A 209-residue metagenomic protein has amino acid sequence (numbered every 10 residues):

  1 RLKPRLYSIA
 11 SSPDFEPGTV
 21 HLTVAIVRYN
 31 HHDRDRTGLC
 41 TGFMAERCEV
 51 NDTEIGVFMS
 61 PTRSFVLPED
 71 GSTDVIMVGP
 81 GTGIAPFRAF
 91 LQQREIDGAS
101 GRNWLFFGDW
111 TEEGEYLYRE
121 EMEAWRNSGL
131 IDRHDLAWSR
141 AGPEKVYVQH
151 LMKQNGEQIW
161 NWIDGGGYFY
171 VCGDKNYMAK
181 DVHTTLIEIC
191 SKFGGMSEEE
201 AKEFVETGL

Functional and structural regions predicted by a protein language model:
R1-L209: FNR-like FAD-binding dehydrogenase module
